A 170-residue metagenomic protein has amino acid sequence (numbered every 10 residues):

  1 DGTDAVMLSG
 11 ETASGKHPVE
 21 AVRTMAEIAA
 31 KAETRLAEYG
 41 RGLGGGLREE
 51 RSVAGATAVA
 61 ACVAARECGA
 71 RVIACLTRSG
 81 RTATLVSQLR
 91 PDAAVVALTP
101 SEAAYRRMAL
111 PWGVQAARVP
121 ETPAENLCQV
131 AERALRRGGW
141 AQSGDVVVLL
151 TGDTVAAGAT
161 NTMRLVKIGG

Functional and structural regions predicted by a protein language model:
D1-A5, A26-E38, R66-A70, Q88-P91 (+2 more regions): Generic secondary-structure signature for well-ordered alpha-helical cores
D4-G15, G42-G46, A93, V114-V119: Short beta-alpha connecting loops at secondary-structure transitions that line or flank enzyme active sites
T12-R35, N161-V166: C-terminal helical cap(s) of enzyme catalytic domains, especially alpha/beta-barrels
T24-A61: Long, charged amphipathic helices and adjacent flexible linkers at domain junctions
A56-A70, L127-G139, D145: Phosphate-interacting basic helix/loop segments used at nucleotide- and nucleic-acid interfaces
T82-T84, R90-L127: Nucleotide-binding motor/catalytic cores of P-loop/tubulin-like NTPases across gene-expression machines
R133, G139-V155, T160-G169: C-terminal binding/interaction regions
